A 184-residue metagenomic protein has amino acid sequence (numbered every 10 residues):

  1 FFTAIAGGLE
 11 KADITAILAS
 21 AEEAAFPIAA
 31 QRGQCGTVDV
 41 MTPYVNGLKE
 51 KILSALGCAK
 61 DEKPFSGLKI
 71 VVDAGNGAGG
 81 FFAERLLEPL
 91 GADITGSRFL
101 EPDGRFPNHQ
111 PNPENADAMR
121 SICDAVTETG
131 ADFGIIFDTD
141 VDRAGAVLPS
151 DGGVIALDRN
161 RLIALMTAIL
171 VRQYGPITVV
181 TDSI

Functional and structural regions predicted by a protein language model:
F1-K11, T15-E22, S121, A125-I184: Replace "Mg2+/Mn2+-dependent" with "divalent metal-dependent
F1-T129: Gly/Ser/Thr-enriched, mixed-charge loops and adjacent short helices that form phosphate/oxyanion-binding elements
